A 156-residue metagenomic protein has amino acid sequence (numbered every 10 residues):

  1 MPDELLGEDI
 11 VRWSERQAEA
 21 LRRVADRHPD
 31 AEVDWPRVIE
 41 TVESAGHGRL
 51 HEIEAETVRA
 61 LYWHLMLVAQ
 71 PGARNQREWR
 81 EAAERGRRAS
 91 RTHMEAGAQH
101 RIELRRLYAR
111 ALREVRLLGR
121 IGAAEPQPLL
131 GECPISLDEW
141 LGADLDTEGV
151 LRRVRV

Functional and structural regions predicted by a protein language model:
M1-V156: Surface/interface-facing alpha-helical segments and adjacent flexible terminal/loop regions used for partner/assembly
